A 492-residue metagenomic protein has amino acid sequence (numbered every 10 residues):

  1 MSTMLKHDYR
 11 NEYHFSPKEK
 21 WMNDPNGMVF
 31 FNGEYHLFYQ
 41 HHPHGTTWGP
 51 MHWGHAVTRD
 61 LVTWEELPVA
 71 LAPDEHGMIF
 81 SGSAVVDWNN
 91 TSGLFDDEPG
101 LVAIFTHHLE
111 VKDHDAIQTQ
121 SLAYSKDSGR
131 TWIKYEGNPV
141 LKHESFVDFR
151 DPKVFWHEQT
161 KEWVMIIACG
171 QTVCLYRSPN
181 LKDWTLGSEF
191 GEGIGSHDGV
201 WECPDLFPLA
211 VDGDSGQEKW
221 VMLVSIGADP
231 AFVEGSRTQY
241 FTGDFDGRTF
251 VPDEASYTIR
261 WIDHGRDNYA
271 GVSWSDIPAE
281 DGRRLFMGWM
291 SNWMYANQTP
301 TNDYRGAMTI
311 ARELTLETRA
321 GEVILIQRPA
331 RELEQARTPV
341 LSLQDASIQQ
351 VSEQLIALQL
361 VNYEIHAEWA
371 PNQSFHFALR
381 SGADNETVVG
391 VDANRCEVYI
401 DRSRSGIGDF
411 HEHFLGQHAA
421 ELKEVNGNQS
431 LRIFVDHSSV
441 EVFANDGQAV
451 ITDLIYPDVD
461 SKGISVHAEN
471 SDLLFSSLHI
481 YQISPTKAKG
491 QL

Functional and structural regions predicted by a protein language model:
M1-P152, W156-E202, A210-H264, A279-G282 (+4 more regions): Beta-rich carbohydrate-recognition and catalytic domains
G213-S215, Q239-L492: Beta-rich accessory regions
